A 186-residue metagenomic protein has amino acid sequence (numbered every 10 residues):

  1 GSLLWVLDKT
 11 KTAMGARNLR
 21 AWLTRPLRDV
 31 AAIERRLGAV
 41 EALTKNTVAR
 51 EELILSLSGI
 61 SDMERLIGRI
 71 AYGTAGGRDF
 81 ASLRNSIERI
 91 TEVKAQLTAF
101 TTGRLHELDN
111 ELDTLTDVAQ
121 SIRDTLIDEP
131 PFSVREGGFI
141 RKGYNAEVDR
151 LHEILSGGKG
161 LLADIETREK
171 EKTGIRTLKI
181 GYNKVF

Functional and structural regions predicted by a protein language model:
G1-F186: Alpha-helical bundle segments enriched in helix-capping/polar residues
